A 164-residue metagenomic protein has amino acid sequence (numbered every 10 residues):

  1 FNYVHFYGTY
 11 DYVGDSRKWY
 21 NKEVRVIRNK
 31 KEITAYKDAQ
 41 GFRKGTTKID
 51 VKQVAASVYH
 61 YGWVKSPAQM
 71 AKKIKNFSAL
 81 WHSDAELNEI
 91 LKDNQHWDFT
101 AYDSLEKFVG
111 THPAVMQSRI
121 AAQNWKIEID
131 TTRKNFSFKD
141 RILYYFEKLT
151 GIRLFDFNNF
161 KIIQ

Functional and structural regions predicted by a protein language model:
F1-Q164: Catalytic-site signature of metal-activated, phosphate-bearing donor transferases, centered on the GT-A/GT-A-like
